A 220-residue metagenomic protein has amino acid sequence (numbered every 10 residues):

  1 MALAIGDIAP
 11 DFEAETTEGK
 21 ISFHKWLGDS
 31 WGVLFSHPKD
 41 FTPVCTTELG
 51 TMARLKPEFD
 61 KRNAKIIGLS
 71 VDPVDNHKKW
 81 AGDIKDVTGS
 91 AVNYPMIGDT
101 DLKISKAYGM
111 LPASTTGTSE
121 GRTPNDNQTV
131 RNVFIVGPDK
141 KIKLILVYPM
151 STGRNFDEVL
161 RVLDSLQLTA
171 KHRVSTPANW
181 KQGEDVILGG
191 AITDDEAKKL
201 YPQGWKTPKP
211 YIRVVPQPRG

Functional and structural regions predicted by a protein language model:
M1-G220: Chalcogenol-based redox active-site neighborhoods
